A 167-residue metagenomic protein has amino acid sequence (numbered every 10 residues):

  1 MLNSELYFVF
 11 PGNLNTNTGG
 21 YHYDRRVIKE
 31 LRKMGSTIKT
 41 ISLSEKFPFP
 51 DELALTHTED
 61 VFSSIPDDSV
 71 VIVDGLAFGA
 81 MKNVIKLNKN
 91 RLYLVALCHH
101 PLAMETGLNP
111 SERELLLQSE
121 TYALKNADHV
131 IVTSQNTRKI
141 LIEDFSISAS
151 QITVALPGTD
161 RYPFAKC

Functional and structural regions predicted by a protein language model:
M1-K46, D67: N-terminal subdomain of nucleotide-sugar transferases
H22, V73, V132-T133, V154: Short beta-strand scaffold positions
S44-F62: N-terminal beta-loop-helix "entrance" segment that forms/cooperates in small-molecule cofactor or anionic ligand
E45-F47, G79-A80, L97-E112, N126: A short, histidine- and acid-enriched strand-loop-helix "catalytic/donor-clamping" loop that lines the nucleotide-sugar
T58-K82, Y93-A96: Short N-terminal targeting/anchoring amphipathic segment
A77-F78, N136-R138: Alpha-helix capping/helix-boundary segments
S111-V132: Membrane-proximal helix-turn-helix segments that form the acceptor-binding/catalytic region of lipid-linked
N136, A155-G158: Carbohydrate-associated surface elements
